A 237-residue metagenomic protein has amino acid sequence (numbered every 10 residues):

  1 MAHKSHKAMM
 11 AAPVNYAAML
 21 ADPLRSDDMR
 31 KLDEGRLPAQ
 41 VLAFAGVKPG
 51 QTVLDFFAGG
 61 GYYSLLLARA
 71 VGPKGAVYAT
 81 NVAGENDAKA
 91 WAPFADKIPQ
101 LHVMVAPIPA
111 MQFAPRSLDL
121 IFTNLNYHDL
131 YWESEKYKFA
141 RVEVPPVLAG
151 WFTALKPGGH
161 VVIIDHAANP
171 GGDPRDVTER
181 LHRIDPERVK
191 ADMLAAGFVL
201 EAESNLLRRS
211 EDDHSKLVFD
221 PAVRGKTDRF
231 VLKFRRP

Functional and structural regions predicted by a protein language model:
Y16-K48: Class I SAM-dependent methyltransferase Rossmann-like catalytic core, especially the SAM/SAH-binding loop
G50-G59: Conserved class I S-adenosyl-L-methionine
G60-P73: Conserved SAM-binding loop of SAM-dependent methyltransferases across substrates and taxa, primarily the Class I
A68-R69, K138-P157: A short glycine-rich, Lys/Arg-flanked "PGG" loop and its adjoining helix->strand segment in the class I
D87-P115: S-adenosyl-L-methionine
M111-L125: A short acidic, Gly/Pro-enriched loop at the edge of an enzyme's catalytic core that lines a small-molecule cofactor
D173-L200: Conserved Class I S-adenosyl-L-methionine
A196, E211-P237: Core SAM-dependent methyltransferase catalytic element
